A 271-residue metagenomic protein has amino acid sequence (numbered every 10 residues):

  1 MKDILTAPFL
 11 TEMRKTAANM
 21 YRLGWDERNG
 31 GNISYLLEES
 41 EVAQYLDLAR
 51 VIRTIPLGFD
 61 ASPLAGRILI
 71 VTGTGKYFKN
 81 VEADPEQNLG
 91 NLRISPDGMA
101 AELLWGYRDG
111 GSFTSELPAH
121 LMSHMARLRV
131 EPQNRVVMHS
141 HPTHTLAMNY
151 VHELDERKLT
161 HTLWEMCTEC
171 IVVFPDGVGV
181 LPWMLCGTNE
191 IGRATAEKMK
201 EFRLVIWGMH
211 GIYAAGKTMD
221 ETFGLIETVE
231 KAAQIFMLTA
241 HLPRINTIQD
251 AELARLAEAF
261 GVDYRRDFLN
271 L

Functional and structural regions predicted by a protein language model:
M1-L271: Glycine-rich flexible loops
